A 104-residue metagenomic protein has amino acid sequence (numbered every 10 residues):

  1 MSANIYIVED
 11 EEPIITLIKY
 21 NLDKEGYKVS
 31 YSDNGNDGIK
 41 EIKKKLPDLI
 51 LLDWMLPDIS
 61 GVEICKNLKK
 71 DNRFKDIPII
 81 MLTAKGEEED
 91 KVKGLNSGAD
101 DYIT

Functional and structural regions predicted by a protein language model:
S2, L46-D48, R73-P78: His-Asp phosphorelay/catalytic-motif detector in bacterial-type signaling
E9: Conserved acidic carboxylate
I15, P57, K75, E87: The feature encodes the CheY-like receiver
T16-K24: Charged docking surfaces used in two-component/phosphorelay signaling
Y31-L49: Acidic, metal-coordinating helix/loop segments flanking the phosphotransfer/catalytic sites of two-component signaling
D53, T83: Active-site residues of response regulator receiver
